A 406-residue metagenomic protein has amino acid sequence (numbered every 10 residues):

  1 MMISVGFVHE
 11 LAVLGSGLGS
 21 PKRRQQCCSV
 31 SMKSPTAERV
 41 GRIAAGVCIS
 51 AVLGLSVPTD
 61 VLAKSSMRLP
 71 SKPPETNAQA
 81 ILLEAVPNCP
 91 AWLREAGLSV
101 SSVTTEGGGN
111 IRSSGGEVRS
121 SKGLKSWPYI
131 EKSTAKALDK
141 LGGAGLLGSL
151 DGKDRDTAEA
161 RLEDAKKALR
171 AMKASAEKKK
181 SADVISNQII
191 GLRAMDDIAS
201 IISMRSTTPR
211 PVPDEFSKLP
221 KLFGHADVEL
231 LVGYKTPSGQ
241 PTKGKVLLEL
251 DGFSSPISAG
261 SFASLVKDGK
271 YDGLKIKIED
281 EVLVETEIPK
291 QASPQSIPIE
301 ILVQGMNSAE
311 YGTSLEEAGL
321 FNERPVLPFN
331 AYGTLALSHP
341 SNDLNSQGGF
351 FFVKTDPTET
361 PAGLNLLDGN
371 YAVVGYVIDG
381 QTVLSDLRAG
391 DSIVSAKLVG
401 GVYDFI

Functional and structural regions predicted by a protein language model:
M1-A37: N-terminal chloroplast transit peptides
E10-V13, G17, V52-G54, V61 (+2 more regions): Acidic/proline-rich low-complexity IDRs
P21-R23, M32, E38-G41, A63 (+2 more regions): Short, intrinsically disordered low-complexity segments
R23-R24, A44, A85: Secretory pathway export signals and precursors
Q26-C27, V47, N88: The N-terminal extracellular segments of secreted preproproteins, especially immediately downstream of signal
T36-A63: Single-pass hydrophobic alpha-helical transmembrane segments typical of small organelle membrane proteins
D60-I406: Cyclophilin-like peptidyl-prolyl cis-trans isomerases
